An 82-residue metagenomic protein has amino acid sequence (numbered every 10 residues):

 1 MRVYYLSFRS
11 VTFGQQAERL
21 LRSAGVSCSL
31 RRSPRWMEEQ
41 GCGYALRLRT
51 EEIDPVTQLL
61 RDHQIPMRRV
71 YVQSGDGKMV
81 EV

Functional and structural regions predicted by a protein language model:
M1-V3, E81-V82: A general secondary-structure boundary signal
R2-P55: Amphipathic, hydrophobic secondary-structure cores in small proteins
T50-V82: C-terminal structural segments of small proteins and small subunits
